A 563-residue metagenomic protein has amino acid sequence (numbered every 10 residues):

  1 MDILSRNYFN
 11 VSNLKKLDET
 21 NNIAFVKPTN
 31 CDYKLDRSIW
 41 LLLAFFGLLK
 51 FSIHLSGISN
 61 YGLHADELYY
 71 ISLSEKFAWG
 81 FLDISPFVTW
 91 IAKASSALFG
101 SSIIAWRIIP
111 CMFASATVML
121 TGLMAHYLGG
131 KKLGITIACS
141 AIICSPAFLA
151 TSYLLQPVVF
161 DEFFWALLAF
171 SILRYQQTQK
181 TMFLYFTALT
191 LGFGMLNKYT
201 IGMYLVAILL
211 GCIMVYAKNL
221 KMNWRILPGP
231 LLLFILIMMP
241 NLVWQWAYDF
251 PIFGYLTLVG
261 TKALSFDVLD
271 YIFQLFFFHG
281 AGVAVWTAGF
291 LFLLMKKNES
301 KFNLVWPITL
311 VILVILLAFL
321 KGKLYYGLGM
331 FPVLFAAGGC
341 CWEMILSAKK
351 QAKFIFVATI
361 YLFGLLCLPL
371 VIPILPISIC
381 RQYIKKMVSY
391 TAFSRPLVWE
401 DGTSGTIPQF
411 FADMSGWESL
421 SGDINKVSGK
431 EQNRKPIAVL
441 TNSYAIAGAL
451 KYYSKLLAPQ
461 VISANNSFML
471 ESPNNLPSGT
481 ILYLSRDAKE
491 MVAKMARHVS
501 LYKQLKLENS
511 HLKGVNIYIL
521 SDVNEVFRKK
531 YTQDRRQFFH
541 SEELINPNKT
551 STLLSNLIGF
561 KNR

Functional and structural regions predicted by a protein language model:
R37-L43, T121-C144, E162-F163: Transmembrane-helix signature of polytopic, membrane-embedded enzymes that assemble or transfer cell-envelope glycans
F46-G47, A138-I143, L191, M195 (+1 more regions): Short helix- or helix-capping micro-motifs that position conserved polar/aromatic residues at function-defining sites
E75, F160-Q177, F183-L191, I213 (+1 more regions): Specific aromatic-rich, kink-prone transmembrane helix
K76, S171, F183-K198, F234-L236 (+1 more regions): Membrane-interface alpha helices of multi-pass inner-membrane proteins
I108-G129, L167, S171: Transmembrane-helix motifs of polytopic, lipid-linked glycan transferases
H126-G129, L168-L184, L291-E299: Membrane-interface transmembrane helices that cradle and orient dolichyl/undecaprenyl
A147-D161: Short acidic/glycine- and proline-prone juxtamembrane loop motifs at membrane-interface regions of multi-pass membrane
F193, G202-F302, L317-L320, L365-L375: Transmembrane-lumen/periplasm boundary regions of multi-pass, lipid-linked membrane glycan transferases
